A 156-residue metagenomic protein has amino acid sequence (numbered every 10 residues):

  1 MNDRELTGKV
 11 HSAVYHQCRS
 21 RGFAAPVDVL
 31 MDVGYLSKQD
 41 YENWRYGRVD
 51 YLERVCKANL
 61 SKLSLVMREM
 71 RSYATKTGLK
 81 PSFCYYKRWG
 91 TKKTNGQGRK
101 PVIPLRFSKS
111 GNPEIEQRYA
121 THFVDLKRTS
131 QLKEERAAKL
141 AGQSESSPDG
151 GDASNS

Functional and structural regions predicted by a protein language model:
D3-V27, D32, L36-S37, N43-V55: Positively charged, polyanion-binding regions of nucleic-acid-associated proteins
D32-T75, L79-S82: Short beta-edge/loop segments at beta->alpha junctions of small alpha/beta modules that act as binding/recognition
S61-S156: Phospho-regulated, low-complexity intrinsically disordered regions of nuclear gene-regulatory and chromatin-associated
